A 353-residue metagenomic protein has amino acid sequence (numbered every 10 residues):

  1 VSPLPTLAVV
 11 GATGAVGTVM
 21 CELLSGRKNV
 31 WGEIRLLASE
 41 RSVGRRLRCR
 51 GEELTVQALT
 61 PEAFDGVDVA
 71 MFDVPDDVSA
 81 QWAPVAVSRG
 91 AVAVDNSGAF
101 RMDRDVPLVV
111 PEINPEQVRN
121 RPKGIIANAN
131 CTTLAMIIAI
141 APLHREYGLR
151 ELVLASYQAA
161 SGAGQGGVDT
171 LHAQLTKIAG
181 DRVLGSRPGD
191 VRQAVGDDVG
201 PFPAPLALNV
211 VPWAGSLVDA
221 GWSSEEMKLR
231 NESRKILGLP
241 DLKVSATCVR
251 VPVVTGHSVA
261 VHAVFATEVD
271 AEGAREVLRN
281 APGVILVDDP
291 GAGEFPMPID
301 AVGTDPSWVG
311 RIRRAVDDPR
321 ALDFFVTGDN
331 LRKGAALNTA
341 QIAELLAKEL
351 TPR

Functional and structural regions predicted by a protein language model:
V1-A204, L242-K243, T267, A271 (+6 more regions): N-terminal Rossmann-like NAD(P) cofactor-binding subdomain of oxidoreductases, focused on the glycine-rich
N120-A127, N209-A220, F324-V326: Helix-loop-beta segment of a Rossmann-like dinucleotide-binding subdomain
D197-V253: Oxyanion-binding "anion nests"
R250-P252, G328-K333: Glycine-rich phosphate/pyrophosphate-binding beta-alpha loops
V254-A260: Conserved glycine-rich beta-strand-loop-beta hairpin in the small C-terminal domain of fold type I
H262-V264: Short hydrophobic/aromatic beta-strand micro-patches that form the beta-sheet surface supporting nucleotide- or nucleic
G273, L278-D288: A common structural junction motif
I285-R311: A glycine-rich dinucleotide-binding beta-alpha-beta segment and adjacent secondary-structure elements that constitute
